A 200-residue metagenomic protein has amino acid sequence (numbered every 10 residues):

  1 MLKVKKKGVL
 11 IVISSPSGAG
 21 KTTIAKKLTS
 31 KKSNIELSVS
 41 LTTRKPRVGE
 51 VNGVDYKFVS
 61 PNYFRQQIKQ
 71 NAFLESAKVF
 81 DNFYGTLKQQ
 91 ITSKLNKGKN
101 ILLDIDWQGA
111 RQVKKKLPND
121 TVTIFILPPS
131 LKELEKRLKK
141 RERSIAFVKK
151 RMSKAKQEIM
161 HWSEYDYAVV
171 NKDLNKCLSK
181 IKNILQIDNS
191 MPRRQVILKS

Functional and structural regions predicted by a protein language model:
L2-K5, K136-R143, Q157-S200: NTP-dependent small-molecule kinase module
K6-I11: Pre-Walker A (Motif I) flank of P-loop NTPase domains
S14-P16: P-loop (Walker A) phosphate-binding loop of NTP-binding proteins
A19: ATP-binding Walker
T22: Walker A/P-loop
T29-S38: Post-Walker A helix-loop "phosphate-sensing" segment adjacent to the P-loop in P-loop NTPases
T42-I101, W107-Q108: ATP-dependent small-molecule kinase phosphotransfer cores that center on conserved nucleotide phosphate-binding segments
I101-D106, K116-K140, V170: Conserved phosphate-donor/acceptor-positioning beta-strand/loop module used by diverse small-molecule
